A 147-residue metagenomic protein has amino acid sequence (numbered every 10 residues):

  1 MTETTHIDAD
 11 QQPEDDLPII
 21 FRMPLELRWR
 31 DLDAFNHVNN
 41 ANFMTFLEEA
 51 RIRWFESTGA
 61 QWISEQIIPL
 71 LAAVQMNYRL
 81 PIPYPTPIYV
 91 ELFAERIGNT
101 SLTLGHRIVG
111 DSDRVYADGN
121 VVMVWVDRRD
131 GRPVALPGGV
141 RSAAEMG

Functional and structural regions predicted by a protein language model:
T2-E56: Catalytic strand-loop segment that frames the active site of acyl-thioester-processing enzymes
T2-M23, Y78, I82-Y84, E95-G147: HotDog/MaoC-like acyl-thioester-processing domains
L32-F35, I68, T100: A short, glycine- and basic residue-enriched loop/turn that sits immediately adjacent to a domain's principal
F43-F46, L70, G105, V122: Residue-level recognition of specific faces of alpha-helices
W62-P69: Short, basic/aromatic beta-hairpin or loop at an interaction surface
A73-N77: Short alpha-helix capping/helix-loop boundary micro-motifs
